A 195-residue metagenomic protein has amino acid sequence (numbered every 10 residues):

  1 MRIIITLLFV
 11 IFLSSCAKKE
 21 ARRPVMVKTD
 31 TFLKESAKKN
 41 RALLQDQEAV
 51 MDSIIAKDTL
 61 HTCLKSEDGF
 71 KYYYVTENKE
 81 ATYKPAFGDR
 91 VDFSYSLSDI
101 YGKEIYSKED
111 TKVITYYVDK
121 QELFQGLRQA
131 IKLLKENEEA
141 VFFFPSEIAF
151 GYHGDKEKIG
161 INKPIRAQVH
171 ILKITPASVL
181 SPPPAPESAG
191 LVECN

Functional and structural regions predicted by a protein language model:
M1-I4: Positively charged n-region of N-terminal signal peptides that target proteins for export
F12-S15: C-terminal motif of bacterial Sec signal peptides marking the signal peptidase cleavage site
A17-P24: Bacterial lipoprotein signal-peptidase II cleavage site
K34-R41, A81-T82, Y116-K120: Second-shell loop/turn segments in exported
A37-Y73: Post-signal-peptide N-terminal segment of Sec-exported extracytoplasmic proteins
D68-K79, F87-E104, G126-L180: FKBP-type peptidyl-prolyl cis-trans isomerase
I105-I131: Extracytoplasmic beta-sandwich strand-turn segments characteristic of Greek-key/jelly-roll folds
A177-N195: Short, low-complexity, Pro/Ser/Thr/Gly-rich segments in the mature regions of secreted, periplasmic
